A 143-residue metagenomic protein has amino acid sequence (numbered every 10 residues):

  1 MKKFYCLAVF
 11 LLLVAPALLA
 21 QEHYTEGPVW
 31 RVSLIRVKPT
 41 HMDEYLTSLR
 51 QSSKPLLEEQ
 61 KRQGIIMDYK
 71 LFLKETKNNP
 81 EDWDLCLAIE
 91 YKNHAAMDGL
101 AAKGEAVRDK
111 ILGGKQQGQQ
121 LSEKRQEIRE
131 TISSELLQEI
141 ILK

Functional and structural regions predicted by a protein language model:
M1-F4: Positively charged n-region of N-terminal signal peptides that target proteins for export
V14-A15: N-terminal signal peptide c-region/cleavage motif recognized by signal peptidases
L18-E22: Boundary at the C-terminal end of the N-terminal hydrophobic targeting segment
H23-V29, N78-E81: Short, flexible turn/loop "capping" segments at secondary-structure junctions
G27-E59: N-terminal targeting signals for Sec/Tat export/insertion, comprising classic cleavable signal peptides
P55, E59-M67, D82, A88-E135: An amphipathic, aromatic/His-enriched active-site/gating alpha helix that lines ligand/cofactor pockets
F72-T76: A cross-kingdom feature marking solvent-exposed beta-strand/loop segments within repeated, beta-rich binding/scaffold
L142-K143: Short, solvent-exposed mixed-charge patches
